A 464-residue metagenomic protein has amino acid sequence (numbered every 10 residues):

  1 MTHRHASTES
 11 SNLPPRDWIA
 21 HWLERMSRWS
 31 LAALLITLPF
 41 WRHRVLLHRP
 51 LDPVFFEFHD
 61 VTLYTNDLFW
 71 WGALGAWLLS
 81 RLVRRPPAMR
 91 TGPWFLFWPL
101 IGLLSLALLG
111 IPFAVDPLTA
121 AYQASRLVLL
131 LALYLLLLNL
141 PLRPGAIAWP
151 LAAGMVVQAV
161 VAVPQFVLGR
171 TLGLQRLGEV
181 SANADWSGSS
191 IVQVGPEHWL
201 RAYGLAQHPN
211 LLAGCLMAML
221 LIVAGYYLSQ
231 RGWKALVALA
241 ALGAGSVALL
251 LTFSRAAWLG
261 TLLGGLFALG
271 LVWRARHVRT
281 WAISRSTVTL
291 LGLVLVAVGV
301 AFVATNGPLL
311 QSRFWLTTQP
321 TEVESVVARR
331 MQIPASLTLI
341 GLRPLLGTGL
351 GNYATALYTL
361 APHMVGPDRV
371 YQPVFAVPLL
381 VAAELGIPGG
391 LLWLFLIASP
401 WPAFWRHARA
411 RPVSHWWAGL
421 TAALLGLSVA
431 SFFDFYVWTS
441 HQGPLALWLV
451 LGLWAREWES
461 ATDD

Functional and structural regions predicted by a protein language model:
M1-L109, V115, W149, E179 (+6 more regions): Transmembrane signal-anchor hairpin modules in multi-pass inner-membrane enzymes, especially those that act on
W18-I19, L38-W71, P87-P93, S105-L129 (+5 more regions): Interfacial transmembrane-helix termini
R28, L74, T261-L269, L396-S399 (+1 more regions): Transmembrane alpha-helices of multi-pass inner-membrane enzymes
W29, W70-L79, I101-P112, L129-A132 (+6 more regions): Alpha-helical transmembrane segments of multi-pass inner-membrane proteins
S30-L35, P39, V237-G245, Q372-A376 (+2 more regions): Loop-to-helix entry and N-terminal half of a specific, functionally important transmembrane alpha helix in multi-pass
H48, Q319-P334, L342, L346-L385: Long extracytoplasmic/lumenal interhelical loops at the membrane interface of multi-pass membrane proteins
D52-H59, T171-S189, Q193, L309-S325 (+1 more regions): Extracytoplasmic catalytic-loop and juxtamembrane helix elements of membrane-embedded, polyprenol/dolichol-linked
H198-A213, D368-G389: Individual transmembrane alpha-helix segments
